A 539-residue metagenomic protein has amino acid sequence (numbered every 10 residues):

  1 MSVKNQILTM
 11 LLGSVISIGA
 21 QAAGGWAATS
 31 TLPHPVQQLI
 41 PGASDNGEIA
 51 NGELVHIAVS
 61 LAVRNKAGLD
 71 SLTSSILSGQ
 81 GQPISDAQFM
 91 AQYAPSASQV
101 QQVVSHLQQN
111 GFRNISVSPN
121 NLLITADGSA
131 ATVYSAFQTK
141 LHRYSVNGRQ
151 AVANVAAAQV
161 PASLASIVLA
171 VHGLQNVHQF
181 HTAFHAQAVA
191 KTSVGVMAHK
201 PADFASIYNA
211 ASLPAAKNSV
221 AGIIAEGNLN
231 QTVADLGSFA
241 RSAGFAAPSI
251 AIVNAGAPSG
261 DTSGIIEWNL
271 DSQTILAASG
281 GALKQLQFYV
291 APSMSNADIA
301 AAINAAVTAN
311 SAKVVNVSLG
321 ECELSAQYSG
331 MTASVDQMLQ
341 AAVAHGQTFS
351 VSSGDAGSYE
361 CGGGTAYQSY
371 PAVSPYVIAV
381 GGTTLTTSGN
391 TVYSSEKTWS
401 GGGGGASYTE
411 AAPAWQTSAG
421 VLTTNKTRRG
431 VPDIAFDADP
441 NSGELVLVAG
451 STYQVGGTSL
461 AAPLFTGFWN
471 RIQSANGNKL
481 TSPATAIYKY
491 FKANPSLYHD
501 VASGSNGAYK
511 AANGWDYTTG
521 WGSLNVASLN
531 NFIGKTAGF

Functional and structural regions predicted by a protein language model:
M1-A23: Gram-negative bacterial Sec-dependent N-terminal signal peptides
G24-P119, T125, A130-G382, S407-G457 (+5 more regions): Substrate-binding/charge-relay-adjacent region of secreted/lumenal peptidase catalytic domains
T384, T466-Y517: An often Trp-containing, charged/polar helix-loop segment at the C-terminal end of enzyme catalytic cores
T386-Y393: Short acidic, Gly/Pro-enriched loop/turn segments at secondary-structure junctions
T398: Extended ligand-binding clefts on enzyme/binding-domain cores
